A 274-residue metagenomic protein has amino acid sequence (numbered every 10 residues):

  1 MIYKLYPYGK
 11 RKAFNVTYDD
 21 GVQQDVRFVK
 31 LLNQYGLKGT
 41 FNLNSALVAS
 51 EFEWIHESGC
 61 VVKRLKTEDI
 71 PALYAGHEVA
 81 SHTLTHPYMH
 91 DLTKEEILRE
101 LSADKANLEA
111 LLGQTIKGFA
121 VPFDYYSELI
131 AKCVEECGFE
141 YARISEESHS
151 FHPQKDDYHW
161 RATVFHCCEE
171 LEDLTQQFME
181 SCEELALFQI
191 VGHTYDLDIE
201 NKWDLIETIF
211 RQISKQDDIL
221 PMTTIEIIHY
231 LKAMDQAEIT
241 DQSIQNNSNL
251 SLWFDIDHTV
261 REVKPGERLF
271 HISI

Functional and structural regions predicted by a protein language model:
M1-Q24: Boundary/entry segment of secreted carbohydrate-active catalytic domains
I2-Y6, Q34, E109, Y141-H149 (+1 more regions): C-terminal domain-boundary segment and adjacent tail
N15-V16, E78, I219: Hydrophobic "anchor" residues on beta-strands that sit immediately upstream of conserved functional sites
Q23-R27, S127-I130: Short, well-ordered alpha-helical microsegments
D25, I97, L101, E170-L174 (+1 more regions): Aromatic/hydrophobic pocket-lining residues that form the small-molecule binding cavity in soluble enzyme cores
N33-E140, E146-V164, A186-L197: Metal-dependent polysaccharide deacetylase catalytic core of the NodB/CE4 family, i.e., the active-site-bearing domain
L112, E136-E146, C167-L185, E207-I213: Catalytic-core region of carbohydrate-active enzymes that cleave or remodel glycosidic bonds
R161-E172, I239-Q245: A polyampholytic, Gly/Pro-enriched intrinsically disordered region
